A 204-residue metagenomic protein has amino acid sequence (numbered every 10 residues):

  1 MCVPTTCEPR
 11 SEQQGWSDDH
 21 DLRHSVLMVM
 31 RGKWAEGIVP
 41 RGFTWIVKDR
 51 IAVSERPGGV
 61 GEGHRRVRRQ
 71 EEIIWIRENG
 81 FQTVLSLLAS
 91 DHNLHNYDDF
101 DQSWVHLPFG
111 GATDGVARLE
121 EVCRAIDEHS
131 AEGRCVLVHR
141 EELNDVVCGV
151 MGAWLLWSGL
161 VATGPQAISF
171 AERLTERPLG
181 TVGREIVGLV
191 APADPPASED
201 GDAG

Functional and structural regions predicted by a protein language model:
C2-R10, G15-L137, G149-G204: Cys-dependent protein tyrosine phosphatase-like superfamily
R140: Conserved S/T- and glycine-rich ATP-binding loop of Class I adenylate-forming
L143: Conserved G/P- and acidic residue-centered "switch" motifs that form tight phosphate/ATP-binding loops in soluble
